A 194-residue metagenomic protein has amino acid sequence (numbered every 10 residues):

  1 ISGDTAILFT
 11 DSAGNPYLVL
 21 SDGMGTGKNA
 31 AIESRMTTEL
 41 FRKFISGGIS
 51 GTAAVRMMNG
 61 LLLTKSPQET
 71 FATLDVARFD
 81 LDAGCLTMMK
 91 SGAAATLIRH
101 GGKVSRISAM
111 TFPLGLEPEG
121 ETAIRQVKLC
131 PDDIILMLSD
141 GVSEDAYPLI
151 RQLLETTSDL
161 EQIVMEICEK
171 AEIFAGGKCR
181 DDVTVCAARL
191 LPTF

Functional and structural regions predicted by a protein language model:
I1-L20, M24-S34, T38-F194: Conserved subregion of the PPM/PP2C metallophosphatase catalytic domain
